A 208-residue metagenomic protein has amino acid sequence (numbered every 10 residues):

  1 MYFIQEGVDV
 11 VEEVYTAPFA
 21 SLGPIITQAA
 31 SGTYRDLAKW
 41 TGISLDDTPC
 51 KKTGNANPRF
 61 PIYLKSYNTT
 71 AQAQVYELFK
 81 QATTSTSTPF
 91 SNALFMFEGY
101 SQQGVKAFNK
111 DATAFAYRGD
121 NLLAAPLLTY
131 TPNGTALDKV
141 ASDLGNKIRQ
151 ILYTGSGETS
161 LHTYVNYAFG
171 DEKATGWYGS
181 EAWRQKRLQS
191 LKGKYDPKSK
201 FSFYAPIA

Functional and structural regions predicted by a protein language model:
M1-A208: Soluble FAD-dependent oxygen oxidases
